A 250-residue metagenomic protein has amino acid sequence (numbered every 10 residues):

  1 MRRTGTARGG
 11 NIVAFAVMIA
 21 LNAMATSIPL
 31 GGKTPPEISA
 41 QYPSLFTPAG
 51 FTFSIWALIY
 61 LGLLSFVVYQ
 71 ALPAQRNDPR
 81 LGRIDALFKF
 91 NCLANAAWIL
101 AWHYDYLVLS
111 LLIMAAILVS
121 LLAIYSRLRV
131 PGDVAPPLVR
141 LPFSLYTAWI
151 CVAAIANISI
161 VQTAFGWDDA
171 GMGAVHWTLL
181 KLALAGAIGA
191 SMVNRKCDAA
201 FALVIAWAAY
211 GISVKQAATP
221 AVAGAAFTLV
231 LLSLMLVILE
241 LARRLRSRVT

Functional and structural regions predicted by a protein language model:
M1-I12, W56: N-terminal membrane topogenic signal
R3, L72-P73, S126-P131, I238-T250: Membrane-interface capping segments at transmembrane-helix boundaries
V13-A20, L87-W98, I113-Y125, R140-S159: Alpha-helical transmembrane segments of multi-pass integral membrane proteins
F15-G32: Alpha-helical transmembrane segments of multi-pass membrane proteins
A40-I55, V139-S144, W167-L179, Q216: Short aromatic-rich membrane-water interface segments that cap or initiate transmembrane helices in multi-pass membrane
D78-F88, C197-A202: Membrane-interfacial loop-to-transmembrane alpha-helix junctions, especially the N-terminal start
A97-L111, G132-V134, F165-M172, V193-K196 (+1 more regions): Membrane-interface helix caps and helix-loop-helix hairpins in membrane proteins
A200-Y210: Central hydrophobic cores of alpha-helical transmembrane segments in multi-pass integral membrane proteins
